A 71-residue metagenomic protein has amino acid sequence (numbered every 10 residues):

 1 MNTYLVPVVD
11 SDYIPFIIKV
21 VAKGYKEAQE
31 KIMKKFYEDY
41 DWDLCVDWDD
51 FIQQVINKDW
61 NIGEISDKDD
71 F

Functional and structural regions predicted by a protein language model:
M1-I14: Short aromatic-glycine-(Arg/Gly/Cys) micro-motifs in beta-strand/loop hairpins
V9, V21-K23, G63: A structural detector for beta-sheet-dominated domains
I14-G24: A short, exposed loop/beta-hairpin motif centered on an aromatic-Gly-Thr core
K34-F71: Short, mixed-charge low-complexity intrinsically disordered segments
